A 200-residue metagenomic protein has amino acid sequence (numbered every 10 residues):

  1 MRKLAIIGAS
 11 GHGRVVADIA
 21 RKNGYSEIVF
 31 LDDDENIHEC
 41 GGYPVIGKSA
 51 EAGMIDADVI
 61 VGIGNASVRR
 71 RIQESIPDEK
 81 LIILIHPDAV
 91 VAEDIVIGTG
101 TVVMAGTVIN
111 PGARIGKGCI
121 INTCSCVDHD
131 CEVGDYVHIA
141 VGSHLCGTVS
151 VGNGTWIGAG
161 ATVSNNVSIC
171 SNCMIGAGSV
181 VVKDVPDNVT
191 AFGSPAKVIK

Functional and structural regions predicted by a protein language model:
M1-S49, T101: Hydrophobic, well-ordered beta-alpha structural blocks that scaffold small-molecule cofactor pockets
G8, V59, L81, D128-H129: Generic structural signal for conserved hydrophobic packing positions in ordered secondary structure
A9, D32-D33, G64, H86 (+1 more regions): Cofactor-binding loop segments of dinucleotide-utilizing enzymes, especially the Rossmann-like FAD- and NAD(P)+-binding
G11, S67-V68, V198: Short alpha-helical
A17-A20, R71-S75, I115, P186-D187: Short amphipathic alpha-helical segments
N23-Y25, P77-E79, K183: Short helix-capping segments at alpha-helix termini
N36-V91: Phosphate-bearing ligand-interacting subdomains that bind or position ATP/ADP/UDP/GDP/NAD(P) or nucleotide-linked
L84-F192, A196-I199: Structural signal for interior beta-strand "rungs" in well-ordered beta-sheet cores of soluble enzyme domains
